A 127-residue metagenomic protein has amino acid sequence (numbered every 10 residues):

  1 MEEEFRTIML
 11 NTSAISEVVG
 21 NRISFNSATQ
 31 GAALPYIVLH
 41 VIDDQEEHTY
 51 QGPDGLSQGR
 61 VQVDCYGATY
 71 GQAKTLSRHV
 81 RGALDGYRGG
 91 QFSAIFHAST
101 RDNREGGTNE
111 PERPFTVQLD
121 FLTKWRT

Functional and structural regions predicted by a protein language model:
M1-P53, G71, T75, G82 (+1 more regions): Small/polar-rich, solvent-exposed N-terminal microdomains that initiate assembly or binding
G31-A33, P53-S57, P111-T116: A generic structural micro-feature
I37, V61, L119: A broad, low-specificity signal marking well-ordered, structured residues that form hydrophobic/aromatic
I42, Y66-A68, L122-R126: Solvent-exposed residues in well-ordered beta-strands and their adjoining turns, especially edge/terminal strands
Q58, G71-H79, A98-R101: Low-complexity, flexible helical/coil segments
Q58-Y66: Active-site-adjacent structural patch at catalytic or cofactor/ligand-binding sites
G82-T127: Acidic-leaning, charged glycine-interspersed low-complexity segments
